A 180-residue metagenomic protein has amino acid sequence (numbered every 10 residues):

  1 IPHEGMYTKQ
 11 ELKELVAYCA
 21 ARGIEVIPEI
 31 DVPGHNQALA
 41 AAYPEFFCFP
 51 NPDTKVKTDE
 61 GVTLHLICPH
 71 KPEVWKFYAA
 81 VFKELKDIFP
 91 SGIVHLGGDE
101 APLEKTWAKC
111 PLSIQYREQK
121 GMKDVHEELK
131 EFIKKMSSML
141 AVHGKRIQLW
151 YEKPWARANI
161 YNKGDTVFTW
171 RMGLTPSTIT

Functional and structural regions predicted by a protein language model:
I1-H143: Substrate-binding cleft of carbohydrate-active enzyme catalytic domains
A42-F46, K105-W107, Q148-T180: Substrate-binding cleft/loops of secretory-pathway carbohydrate-active enzymes
